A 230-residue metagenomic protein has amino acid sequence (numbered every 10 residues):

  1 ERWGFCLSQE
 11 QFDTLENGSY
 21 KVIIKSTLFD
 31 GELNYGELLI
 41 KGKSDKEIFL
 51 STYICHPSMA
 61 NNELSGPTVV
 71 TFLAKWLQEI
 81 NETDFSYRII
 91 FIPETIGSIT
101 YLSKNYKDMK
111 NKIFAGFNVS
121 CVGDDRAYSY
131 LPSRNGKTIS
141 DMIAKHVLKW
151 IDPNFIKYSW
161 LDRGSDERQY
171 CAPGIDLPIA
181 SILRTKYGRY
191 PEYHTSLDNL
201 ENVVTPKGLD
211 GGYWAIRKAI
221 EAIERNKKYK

Functional and structural regions predicted by a protein language model:
E1-K230: N-terminal hydrophobic/helix-forming segments and targeting peptides
